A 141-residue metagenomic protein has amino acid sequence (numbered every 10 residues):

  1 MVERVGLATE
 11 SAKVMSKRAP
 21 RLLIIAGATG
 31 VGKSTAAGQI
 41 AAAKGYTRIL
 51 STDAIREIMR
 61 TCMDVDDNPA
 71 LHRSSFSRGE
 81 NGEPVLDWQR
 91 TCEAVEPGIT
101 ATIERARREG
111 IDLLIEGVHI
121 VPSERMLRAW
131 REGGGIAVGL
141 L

Functional and structural regions predicted by a protein language model:
M1-L22: Extreme N-terminal, non-catalytic leader segments that precede Walker-type/kinase nucleotide-binding cores
P20-I24, D112-L114: Residue-level preference for the first positions of well-ordered beta-strands
L22-A42: Glycine-rich phosphate-binding P-loop
L23, L50, V138-L140: Hydrophobic/aromatic beta-strand patches that form the interior of the parallel beta-sheet core in alpha/beta enzyme
A41-T52: Post-Walker A helix-loop "phosphate-sensing" segment adjacent to the P-loop in P-loop NTPases
R48, R60-I111: Conserved nucleotide-sensing/catalytic segment adjacent to the nucleotide-binding pocket in NTP-handling enzymes
T52-I55, V118-H119: Short, ordered loop/turn segments at secondary-structure junctions
R107-E109, L113-L141: ATP-dependent NMP and nucleoside kinases share a basic, alpha-helical "lid"
